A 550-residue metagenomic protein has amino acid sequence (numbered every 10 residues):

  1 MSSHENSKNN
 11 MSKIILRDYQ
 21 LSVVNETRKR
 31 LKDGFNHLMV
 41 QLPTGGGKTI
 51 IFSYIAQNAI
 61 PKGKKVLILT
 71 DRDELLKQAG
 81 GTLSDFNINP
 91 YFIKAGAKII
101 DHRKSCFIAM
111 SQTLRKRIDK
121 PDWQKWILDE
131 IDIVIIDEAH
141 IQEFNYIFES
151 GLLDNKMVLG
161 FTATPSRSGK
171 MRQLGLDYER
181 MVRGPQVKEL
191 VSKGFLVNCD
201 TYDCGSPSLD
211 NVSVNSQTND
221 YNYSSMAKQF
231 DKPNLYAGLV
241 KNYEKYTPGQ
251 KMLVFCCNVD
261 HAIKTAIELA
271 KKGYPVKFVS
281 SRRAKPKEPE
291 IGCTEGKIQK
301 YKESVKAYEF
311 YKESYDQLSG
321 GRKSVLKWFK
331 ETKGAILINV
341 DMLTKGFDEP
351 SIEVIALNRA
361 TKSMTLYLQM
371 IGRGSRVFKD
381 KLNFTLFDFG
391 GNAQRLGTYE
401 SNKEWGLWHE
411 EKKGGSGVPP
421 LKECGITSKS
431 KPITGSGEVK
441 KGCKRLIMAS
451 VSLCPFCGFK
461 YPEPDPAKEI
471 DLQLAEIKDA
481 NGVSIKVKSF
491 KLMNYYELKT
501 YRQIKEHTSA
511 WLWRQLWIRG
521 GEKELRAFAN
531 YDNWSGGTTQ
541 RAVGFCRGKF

Functional and structural regions predicted by a protein language model:
H4-Q41: Conserved pre-motif I regulatory segment
G34-I55: Walker A/P-loop
I50-I51, I60-D85, V259-D260: Conserved Walker A/P-loop ATP-binding site and its immediately adjacent core in helicase/helicase-like ATPase domains
K77, I93-I100, K264, P275-V340: Conserved helicase ATPase core of P-loop NTP-dependent helicases/translocases
I141-T201: Post-DEXD/H (motif II) to motif III coupling segment of the RecA-like Helicase ATP-binding lobe
R180-C256: Conserved interdomain linker/interface between the two RecA-like ATPase lobes of SF2 helicase motors
Y223-G292, Y315, S319-W328: Conserved helicase/translocase motor-coupling segment
A284, S314-K403, W408, K412: Conserved RecA-like P-loop NTPase helicase motor core
